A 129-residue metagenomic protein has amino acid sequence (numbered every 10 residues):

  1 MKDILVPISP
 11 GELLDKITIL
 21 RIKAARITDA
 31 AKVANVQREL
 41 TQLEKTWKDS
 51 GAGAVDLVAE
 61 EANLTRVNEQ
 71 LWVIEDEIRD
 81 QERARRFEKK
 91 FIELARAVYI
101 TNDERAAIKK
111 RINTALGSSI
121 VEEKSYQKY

Functional and structural regions predicted by a protein language model:
M1-Y129: Extended, charge-rich alpha-helical interface modules
